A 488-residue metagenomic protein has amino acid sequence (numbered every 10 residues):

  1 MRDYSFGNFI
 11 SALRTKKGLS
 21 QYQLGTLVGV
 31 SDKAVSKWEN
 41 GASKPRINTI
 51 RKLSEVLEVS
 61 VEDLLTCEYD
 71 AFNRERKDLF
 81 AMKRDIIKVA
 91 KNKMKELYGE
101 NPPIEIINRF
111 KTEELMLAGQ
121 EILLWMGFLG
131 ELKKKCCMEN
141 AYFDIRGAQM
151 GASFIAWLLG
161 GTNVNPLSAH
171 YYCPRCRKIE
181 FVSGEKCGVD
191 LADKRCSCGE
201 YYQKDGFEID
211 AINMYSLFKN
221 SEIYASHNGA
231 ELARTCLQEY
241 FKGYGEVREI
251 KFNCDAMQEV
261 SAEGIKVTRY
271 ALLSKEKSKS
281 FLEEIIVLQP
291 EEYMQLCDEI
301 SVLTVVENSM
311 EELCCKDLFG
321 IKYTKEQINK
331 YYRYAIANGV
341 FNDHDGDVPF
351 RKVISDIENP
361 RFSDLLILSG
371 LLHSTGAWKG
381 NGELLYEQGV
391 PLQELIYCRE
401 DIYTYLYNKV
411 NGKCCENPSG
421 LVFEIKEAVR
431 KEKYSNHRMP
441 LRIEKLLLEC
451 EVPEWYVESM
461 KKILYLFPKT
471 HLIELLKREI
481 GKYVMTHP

Functional and structural regions predicted by a protein language model:
M1-K16: A short, Lys/Arg-rich alpha-helix, primarily the initiator
S11, Y22, R51: Residues within the helices of the helix-turn-helix
T15, T26, E55: Alpha-helical residues within the helix-turn-helix
G18-K37: Short alpha-helical DNA-recognition segment
T26, D63-N73: Short amphipathic recognition helices of helix-turn-helix/homeodomain-type DNA-binding modules
N40: Short, conserved catalytic or interaction motifs in soluble domains
R46-D63: DNA major-groove recognition helix of helix-turn-helix/homeodomain DNA-binding modules
Y69-P488: Alpha-helical scaffold/interaction cores of sigma-54-like transcription cofactors and many family A DNA polymerases
